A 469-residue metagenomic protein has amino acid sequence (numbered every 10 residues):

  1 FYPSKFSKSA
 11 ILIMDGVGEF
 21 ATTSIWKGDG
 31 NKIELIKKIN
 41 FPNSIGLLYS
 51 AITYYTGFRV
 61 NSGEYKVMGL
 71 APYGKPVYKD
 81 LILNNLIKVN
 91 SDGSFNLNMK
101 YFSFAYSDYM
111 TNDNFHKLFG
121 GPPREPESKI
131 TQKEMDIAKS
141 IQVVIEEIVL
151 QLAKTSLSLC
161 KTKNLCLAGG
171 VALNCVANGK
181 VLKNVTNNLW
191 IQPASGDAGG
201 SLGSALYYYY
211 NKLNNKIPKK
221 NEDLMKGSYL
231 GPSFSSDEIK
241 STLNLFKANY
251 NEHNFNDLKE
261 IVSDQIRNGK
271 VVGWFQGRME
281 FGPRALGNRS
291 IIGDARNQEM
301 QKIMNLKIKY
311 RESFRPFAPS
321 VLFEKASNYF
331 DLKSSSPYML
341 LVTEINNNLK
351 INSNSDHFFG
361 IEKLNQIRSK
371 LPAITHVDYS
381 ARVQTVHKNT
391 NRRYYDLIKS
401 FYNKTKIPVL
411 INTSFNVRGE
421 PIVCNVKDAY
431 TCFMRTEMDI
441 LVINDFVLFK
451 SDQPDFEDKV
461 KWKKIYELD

Functional and structural regions predicted by a protein language model:
F1-Q132, K154, K163-N164, L173-N174 (+1 more regions): Flexible beta->alpha loop and helix N-cap segments adjacent to enzyme active/binding sites
I52, V149, G170: Conserved hydrophobic/aromatic pocket- or pore-lining residues that grip, position, or stack substrates in active sites
E134, A138: Active-site-adjacent structural elements in enzyme catalytic domains
K139-L165: Phosphate/ATP-binding catalytic cores across multiple sugar-kinase/actin-like superfamilies, primarily ASKHA
V144, A168, A172-N174: A general "terminal functional-core" signal
